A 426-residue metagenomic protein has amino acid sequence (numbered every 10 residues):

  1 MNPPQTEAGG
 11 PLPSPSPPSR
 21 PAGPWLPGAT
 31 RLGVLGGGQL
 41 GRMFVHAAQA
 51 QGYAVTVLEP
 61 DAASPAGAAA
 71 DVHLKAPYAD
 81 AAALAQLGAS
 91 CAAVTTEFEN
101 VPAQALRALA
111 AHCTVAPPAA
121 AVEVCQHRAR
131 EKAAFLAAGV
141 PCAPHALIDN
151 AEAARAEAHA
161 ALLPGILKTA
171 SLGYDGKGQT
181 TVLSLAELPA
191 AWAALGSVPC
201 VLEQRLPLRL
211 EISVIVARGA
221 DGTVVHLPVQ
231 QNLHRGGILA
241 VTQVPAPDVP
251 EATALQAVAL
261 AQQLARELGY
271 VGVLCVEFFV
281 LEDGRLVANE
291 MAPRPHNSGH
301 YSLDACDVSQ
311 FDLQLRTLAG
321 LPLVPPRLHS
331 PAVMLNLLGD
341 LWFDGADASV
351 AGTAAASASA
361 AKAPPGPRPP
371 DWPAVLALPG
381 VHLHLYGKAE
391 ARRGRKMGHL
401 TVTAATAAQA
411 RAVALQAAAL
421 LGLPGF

Functional and structural regions predicted by a protein language model:
M1-Q126, R130, E152, S357-S359: ATP-binding N-terminal substructure of ATP-dependent carboxylate-amine bond-forming enzymes
N2-P4, V124-S213, A217-L264: Active-site nucleotide/adenylate-binding loops and adjacent lid/helix of ATP-dependent enzymes
P4-Q5, P11-P18, R316-F426: Peripheral (often C-terminal) accessory segments that flank ATP-dependent C-N-forming ligase machineries
Q49, L109-A110, L136, H159 (+2 more regions): Anion (oxyanion) recognition and catalysis
A66-G67, A170-L172, A391-R395: Short, flexible turn/loop "capping" segments at secondary-structure junctions
A194-D248, A254-A288, A292-Y301, D312-P325 (+2 more regions): Phosphate-binding core of ATP-grasp and ATP-grasp-like enzymes
V249, S302-D307, V402-A405, Q409: Short alpha-helix boundary/capping segments
